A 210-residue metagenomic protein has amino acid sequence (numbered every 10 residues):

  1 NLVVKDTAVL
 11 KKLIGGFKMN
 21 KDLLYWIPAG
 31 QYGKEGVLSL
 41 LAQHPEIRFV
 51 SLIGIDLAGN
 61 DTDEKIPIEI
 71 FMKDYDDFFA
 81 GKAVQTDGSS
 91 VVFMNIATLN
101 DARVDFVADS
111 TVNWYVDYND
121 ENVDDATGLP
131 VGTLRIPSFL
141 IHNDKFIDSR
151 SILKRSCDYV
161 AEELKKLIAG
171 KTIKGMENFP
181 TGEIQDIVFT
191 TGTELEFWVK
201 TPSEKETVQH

Functional and structural regions predicted by a protein language model:
L2-H210: ATP/Mg2+-dependent ligation/transfer catalytic cores
